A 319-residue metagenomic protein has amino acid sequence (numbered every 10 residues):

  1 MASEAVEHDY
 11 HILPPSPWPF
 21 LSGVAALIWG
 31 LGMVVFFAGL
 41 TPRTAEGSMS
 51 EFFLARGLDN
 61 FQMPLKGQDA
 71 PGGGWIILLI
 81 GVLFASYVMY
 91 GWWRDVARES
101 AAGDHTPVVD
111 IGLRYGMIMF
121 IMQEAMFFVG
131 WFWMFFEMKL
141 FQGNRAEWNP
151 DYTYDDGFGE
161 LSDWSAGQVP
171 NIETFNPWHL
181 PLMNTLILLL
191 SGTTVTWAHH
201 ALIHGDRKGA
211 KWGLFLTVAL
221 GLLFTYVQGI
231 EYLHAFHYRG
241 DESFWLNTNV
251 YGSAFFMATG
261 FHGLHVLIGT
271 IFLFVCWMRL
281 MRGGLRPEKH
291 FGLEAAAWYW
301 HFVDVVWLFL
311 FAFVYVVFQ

Functional and structural regions predicted by a protein language model:
M1-Q319: ...captures the hydrophobic TM-helix bundle architecture rather than a specific catalytic motif, and can also fire on
